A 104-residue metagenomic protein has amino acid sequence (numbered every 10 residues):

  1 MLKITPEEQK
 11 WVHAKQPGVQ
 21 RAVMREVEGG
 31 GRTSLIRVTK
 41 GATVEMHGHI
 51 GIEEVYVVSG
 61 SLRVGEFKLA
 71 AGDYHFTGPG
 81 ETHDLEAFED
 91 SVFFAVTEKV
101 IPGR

Functional and structural regions predicted by a protein language model:
M1-G30: A short, N-terminal "cap"/entry segment at the start of jelly-roll beta-barrel domains of the cupin/DSBH fold
V19, P79-R104: Ligand-binding loop in jelly-roll beta-barrel domains
R21-V23, T33-L35, E54, Y74-F76: Conserved hydrophobic/aromatic beta-strand scaffold that supports enzyme active sites
R25, S34-I36, E45-H49, E66-F67 (+1 more regions): Short histidine-centered beta-strand/loop micro-motifs that create catalytic or ligand/metal-coordination sites
G29-G31, K40-A42, I101: Short, charged/polar surface micro-motifs in flexible loops or helix N-caps
K40, H49-V64: Glycine- and acidic-residue-biased ligand/ion/polar-headgroup-sensing regions
H47-H49, S59, H75, H83: Histidine-centered active-site/metal-ligand motif
V64-A87: Short acidic-glycine-tyrosine-enriched beta hairpin
